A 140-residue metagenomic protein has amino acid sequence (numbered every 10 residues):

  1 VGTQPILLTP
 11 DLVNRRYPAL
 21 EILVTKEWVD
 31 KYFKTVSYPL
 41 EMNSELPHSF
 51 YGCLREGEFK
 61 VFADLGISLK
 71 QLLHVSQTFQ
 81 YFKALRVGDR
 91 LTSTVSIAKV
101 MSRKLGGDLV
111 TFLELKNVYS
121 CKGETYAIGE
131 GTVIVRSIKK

Functional and structural regions predicted by a protein language model:
V1-S76, K140: Hot-dog-fold acyl-thioester-processing enzymes
G2-I6, A84-K140: HotDog/MaoC-like acyl-thioester-processing domains
H74-Q80, V133: A beta-strand/beta-hairpin structural motif
